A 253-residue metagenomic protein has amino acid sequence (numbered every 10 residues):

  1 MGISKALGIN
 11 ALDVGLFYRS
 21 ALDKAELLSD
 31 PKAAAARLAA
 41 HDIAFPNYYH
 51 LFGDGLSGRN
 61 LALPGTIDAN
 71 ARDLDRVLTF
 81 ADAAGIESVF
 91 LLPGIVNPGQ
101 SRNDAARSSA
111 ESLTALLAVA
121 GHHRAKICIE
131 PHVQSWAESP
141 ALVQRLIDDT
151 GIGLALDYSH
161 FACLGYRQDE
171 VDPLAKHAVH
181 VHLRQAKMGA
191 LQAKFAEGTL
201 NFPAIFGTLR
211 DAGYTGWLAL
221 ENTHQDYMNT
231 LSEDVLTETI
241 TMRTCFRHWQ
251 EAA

Functional and structural regions predicted by a protein language model:
M1-G8, A39, T114, G121 (+2 more regions): Histidine-acidic metal/acid-base catalytic patches
M1-R19, G85: Catalytic domains of carbohydrate-active enzymes, especially glycoside hydrolases
L12-V14, F45-H50, V89-L91, I127-I129 (+3 more regions): Hydrophobic faces of well-ordered beta-strands that scaffold small-molecule active sites in alpha/beta enzyme cores
D13-A39, P93-S101: Glycine-rich, proline-tolerant flexible connector loops at the mouths of alpha/beta enzymes
G15-R19, H50-D54, G94-V96, E130-Q134 (+3 more regions): Active-site beta-loop-alpha junctions enriched in small/polar residues
S20-D23, D54-L61, N97-R102, G165 (+2 more regions): A short acidic, helix-capping loop that chelates divalent metal ions and anchors anionic groups
K24-P31, L63-D68, G99-A106, F195-T199 (+1 more regions): Flexible, glycine- and charge-enriched loops at secondary-structure boundaries
R37-A40, S57-G153, E238: Active-site acidic/histidine proton-transfer and metal-coordination neighborhood in alpha/beta enzyme cores
